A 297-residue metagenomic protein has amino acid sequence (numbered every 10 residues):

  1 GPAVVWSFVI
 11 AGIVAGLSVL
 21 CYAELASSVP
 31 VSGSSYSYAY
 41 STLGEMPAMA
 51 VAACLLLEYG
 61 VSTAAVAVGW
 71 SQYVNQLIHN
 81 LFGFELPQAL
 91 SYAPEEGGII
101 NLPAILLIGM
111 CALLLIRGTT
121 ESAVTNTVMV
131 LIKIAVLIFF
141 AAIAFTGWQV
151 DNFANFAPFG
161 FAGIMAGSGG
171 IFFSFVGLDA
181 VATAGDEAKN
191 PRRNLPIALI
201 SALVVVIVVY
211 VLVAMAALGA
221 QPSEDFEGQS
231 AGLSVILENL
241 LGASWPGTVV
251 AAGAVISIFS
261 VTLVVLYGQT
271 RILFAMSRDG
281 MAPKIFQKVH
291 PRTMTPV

Functional and structural regions predicted by a protein language model:
G1-A93, A202-V205, L212: Extracellular loop-to-transmembrane helix junctions
G1-W6, S32, L43-M49, P191 (+3 more regions): Membrane-helix interface segments
V4-S7, F82-L106, T127-A251: Helix-loop-helix junctions that connect adjacent transmembrane segments in multi-pass membrane transporters
A11-C21, L107-L115, L178-D179: Central hydrophobic cores of alpha-helical transmembrane segments in multi-pass inner-membrane proteins across all
L17-A23, A64-A67, S71-L81, L113-T120 (+5 more regions): Structural signature of transmembrane alpha-helix termini at the membrane-water interface
E24-A26, A50, C54, A93 (+2 more regions): Membrane-water interface regions at transmembrane-helix termini and the short interhelical loops of multi-pass membrane
V31, C54-Q72, F175, A180-A188 (+2 more regions): Membrane-helix boundary/coupling elements in multi-pass transport proteins
Y40, A67-I99, V136, G185-R192 (+3 more regions): Helix-loop-helix connectors at the membrane interface of multi-pass transporters/channels
